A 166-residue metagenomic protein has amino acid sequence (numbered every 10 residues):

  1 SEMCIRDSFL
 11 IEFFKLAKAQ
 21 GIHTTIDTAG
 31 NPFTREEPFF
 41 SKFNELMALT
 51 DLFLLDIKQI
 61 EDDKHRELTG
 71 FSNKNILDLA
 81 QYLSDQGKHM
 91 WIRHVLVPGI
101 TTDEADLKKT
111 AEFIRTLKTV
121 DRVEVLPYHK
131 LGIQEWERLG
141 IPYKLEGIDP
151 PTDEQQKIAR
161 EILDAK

Functional and structural regions predicted by a protein language model:
M3-I5: Short, small-residue-biased leader/transition segments that mark boundaries at the very start of proteins
S8-E12, R35-L46: Distinct, well-ordered alpha-helical segments
I11-A19, S84, R160, D164: Surface-exposed amphipathic alpha-helices with a cationic face
K18-T28, H89-M90: Short beta-strand/loop segments at the ligand-binding rim of alpha/beta enzyme cores
N31-R35, F53-T69, L96-V97, K130-G132: Conserved radical SAM core fold
F39-Q59, T110-E124: Structural recognition of alpha->loop->beta junctions
T69-D85: Glycine-rich S-adenosyl-L-methionine
G87, W91, L96-K166: Auxiliary Fe-S-binding modules of radical SAM enzymes
